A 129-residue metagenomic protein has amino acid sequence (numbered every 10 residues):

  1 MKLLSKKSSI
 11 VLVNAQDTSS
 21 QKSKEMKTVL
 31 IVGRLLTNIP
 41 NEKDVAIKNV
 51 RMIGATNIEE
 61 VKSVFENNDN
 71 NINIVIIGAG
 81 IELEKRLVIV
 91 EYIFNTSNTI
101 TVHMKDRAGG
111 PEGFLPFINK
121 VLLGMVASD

Functional and structural regions predicted by a protein language model:
L3-A15, S20, K27: N-terminal, charge-rich interaction modules
K27-L35, V75: Conserved acidic segment of CheY-like receiver
L36-N41, E84-K85: Short, charged/polar "capping" segments at the starts of alpha-helices and the immediately preceding loops
V50-N57: Short hydrophobic/Thr-rich beta-strand motif most characteristic of the beta2 strand and flanking loop of CheY-like
E60-V64: Short alpha-helical segment
D69-I74: Short acidic/histidine-rich motifs immediately flanking catalytic phosphotransfer sites in two-component signaling
I77-I93: Conserved phosphotransfer microenvironments
T96-D129: Ser/Thr/Gly-rich flexible loops in soluble cytosolic domains mediating phosphotransfer, phosphorylation
